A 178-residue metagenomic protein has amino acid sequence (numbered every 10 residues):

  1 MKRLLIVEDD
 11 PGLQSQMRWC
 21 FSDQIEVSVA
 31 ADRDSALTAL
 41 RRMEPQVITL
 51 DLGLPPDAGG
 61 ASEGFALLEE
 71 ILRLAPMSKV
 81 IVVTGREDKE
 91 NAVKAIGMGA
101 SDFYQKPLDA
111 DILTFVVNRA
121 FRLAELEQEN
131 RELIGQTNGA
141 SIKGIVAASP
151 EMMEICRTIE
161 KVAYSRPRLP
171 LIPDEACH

Functional and structural regions predicted by a protein language model:
D10-D34, R42, V47: Two-component/phosphorelay signaling modules centered on CheY-like receiver
S35, E87-E90, Y104-V117: C-terminal output helix
T38, G53, D57-P76: Short amphipathic alpha-helix used as the core "switch/output" element in two-component signaling
E44-Q46, R73-K79, R166: His-Asp phosphorelay/catalytic-motif detector in bacterial-type signaling
L113-A124, I159: Receiver (REC) domain switch/output surface
G135-H178: AAA+ ATPase active-site-proximal loops
